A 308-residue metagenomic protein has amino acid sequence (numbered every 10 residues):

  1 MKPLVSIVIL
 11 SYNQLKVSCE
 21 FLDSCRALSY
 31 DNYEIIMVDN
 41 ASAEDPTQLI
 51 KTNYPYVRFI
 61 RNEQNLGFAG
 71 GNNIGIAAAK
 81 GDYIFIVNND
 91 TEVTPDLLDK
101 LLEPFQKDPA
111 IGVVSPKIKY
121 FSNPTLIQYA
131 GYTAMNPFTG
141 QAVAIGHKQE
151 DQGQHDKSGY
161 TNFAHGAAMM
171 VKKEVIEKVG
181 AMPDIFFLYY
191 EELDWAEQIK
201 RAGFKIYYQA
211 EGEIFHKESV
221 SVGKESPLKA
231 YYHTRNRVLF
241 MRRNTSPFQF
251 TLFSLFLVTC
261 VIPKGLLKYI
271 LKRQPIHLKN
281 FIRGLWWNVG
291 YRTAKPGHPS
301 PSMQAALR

Functional and structural regions predicted by a protein language model:
P3-S6, E34, D194: Cell-envelope/extracellular polymer assembly enzymes that use nucleotide-activated donors
F21, R61-A79, N89-T91: Glycine-rich, basic loop-to-helix element that forms the pyrophosphate-binding segment of sugar-nucleotide handling
D23-N32: Short, acidic, metal-binding catalytic loop of nucleotide-sugar glycosyltransferases
E44-T52: Acidic helix N-cap motif at the loop->helix transition within catalytic regions of sugar-transfer enzymes
I84: Short aromatic/hydrophobic "clamp" motif used to bind/position activated sugar donors
E92-Y129, M135-P137: Conserved donor NDP-sugar-binding/catalytic core segment of glycosyltransferases
N162-E213: A short, conserved alpha-helix in the catalytic core of glycosyltransferases
L228-N236, P247-R308: Non-catalytic, C-terminal membrane-associated alpha-helical segments of glycosyltransferases
